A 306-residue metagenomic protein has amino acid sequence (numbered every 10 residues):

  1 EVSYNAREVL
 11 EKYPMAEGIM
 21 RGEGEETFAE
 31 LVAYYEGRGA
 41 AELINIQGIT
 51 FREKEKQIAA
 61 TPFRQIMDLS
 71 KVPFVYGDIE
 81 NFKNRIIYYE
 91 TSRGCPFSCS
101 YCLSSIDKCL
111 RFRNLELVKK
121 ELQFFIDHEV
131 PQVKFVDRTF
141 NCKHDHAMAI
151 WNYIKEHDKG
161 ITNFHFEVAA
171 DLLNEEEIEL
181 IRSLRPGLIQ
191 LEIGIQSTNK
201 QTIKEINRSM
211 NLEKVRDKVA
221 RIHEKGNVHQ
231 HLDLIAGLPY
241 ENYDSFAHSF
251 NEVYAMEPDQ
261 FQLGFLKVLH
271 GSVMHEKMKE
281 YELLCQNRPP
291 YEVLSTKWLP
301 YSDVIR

Functional and structural regions predicted by a protein language model:
E1-F63: Glycine-rich beta-alpha loop elements in corrinoid/cobalamin-binding modules across cobalamin-dependent enzymes
Y4-E8, F97, H144-D145, I195 (+3 more regions): Flexible glycine/acidic-rich beta-alpha junction loops that bind and position SAM and/or redox cofactors in anaerobic
V9, F28, L115-V118, A147 (+3 more regions): Aromatic/hydrophobic pocket-lining residues that form the small-molecule binding cavity in soluble enzyme cores
M15-A16, L184-I189, M256-D259: Glycine-enriched alpha-helix->loop->beta-strand junction motifs that scaffold or abut catalytic
F63-L69: A short, sequence-level motif marking secondary-structure junctions
S70-E224, A236: Radical SAM [4Fe-4S] cluster-binding motif and immediate context
R138, D233, G264: Conserved acidic functional residues
